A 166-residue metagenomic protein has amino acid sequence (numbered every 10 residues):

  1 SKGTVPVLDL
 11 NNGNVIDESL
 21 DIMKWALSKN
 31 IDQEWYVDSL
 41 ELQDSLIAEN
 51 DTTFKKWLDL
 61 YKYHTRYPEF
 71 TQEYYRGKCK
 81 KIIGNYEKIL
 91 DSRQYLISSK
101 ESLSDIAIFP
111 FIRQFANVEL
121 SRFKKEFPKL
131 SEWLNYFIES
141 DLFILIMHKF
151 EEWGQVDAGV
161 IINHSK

Functional and structural regions predicted by a protein language model:
S1-G77: GST-like domain detector, emphasizing the conserved glutathione-binding G-site in the N-terminal thioredoxin-like
K29, Q33, V118, S140: Phosphate/oxyanion-binding loops and surfaces in catalytic or ligand/nucleic-acid-binding neighborhoods
E34-D38, L58, L96-S99, L145-H148: Short, hydrophobic secondary-structure boundary micro-motifs
L42, L46-E139: GST-like fold's C-terminal all-alpha helical module
I138-D141, D157: Long, amphipathic alpha-helical surface segments
F150-K166: Acidic/histidine-enriched, glycine/proline-rich intrinsically disordered or flexible terminal extensions
